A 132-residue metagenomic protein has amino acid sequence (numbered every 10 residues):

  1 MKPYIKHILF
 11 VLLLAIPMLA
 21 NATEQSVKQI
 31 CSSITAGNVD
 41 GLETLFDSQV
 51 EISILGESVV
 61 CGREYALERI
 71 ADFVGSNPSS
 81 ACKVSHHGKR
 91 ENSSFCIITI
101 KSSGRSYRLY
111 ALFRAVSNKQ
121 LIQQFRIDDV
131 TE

Functional and structural regions predicted by a protein language model:
M1-L9: Bacterial N-terminal signal peptides that target proteins for export
A15-L19: N-terminal signal peptide c-region/cleavage motif recognized by signal peptidases
A22-N38: Short, aromatic-enriched amphipathic alpha-helices that serve as compact interaction elements
G41-L42: Solenoid-repeat scaffolds in large eukaryotic assemblies
F46-A81: Short solvent-exposed beta->alpha transition segments
E68-S106, Y110: Surface-exposed, charged secondary-structure patches
S106-E132: Short beta-strand edge/turn micro-motifs at domain boundaries
